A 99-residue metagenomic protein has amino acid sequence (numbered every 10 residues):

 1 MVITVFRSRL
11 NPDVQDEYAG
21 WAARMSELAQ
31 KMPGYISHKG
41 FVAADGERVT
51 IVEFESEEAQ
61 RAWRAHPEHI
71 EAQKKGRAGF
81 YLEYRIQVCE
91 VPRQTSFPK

Functional and structural regions predicted by a protein language model:
M1-R48, E55-A65, Y81-K99: Short S/T/G/P-rich N-terminal loop/turn motif that feeds into the first structured element of a domain
G76-A78: Arginine/glycine-rich "motif VI" loop of SF2 helicases in the C-terminal RecA-like domain
